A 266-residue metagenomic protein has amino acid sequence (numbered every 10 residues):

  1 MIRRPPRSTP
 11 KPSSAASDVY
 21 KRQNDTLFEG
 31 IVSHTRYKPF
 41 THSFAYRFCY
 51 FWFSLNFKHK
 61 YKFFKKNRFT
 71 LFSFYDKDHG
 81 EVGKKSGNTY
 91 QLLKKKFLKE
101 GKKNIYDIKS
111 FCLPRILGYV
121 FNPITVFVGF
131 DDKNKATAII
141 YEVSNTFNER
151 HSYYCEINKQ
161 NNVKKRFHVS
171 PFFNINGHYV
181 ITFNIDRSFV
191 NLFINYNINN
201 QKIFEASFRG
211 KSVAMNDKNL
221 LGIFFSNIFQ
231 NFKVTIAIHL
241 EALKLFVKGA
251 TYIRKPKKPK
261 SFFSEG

Functional and structural regions predicted by a protein language model:
M1-Y20: Single conserved hydrophobic/aromatic residue that forms the stacking wall/gate of nucleotide- or nucleobase-binding
K21-G266: Mature, function-bearing regions of proteins
